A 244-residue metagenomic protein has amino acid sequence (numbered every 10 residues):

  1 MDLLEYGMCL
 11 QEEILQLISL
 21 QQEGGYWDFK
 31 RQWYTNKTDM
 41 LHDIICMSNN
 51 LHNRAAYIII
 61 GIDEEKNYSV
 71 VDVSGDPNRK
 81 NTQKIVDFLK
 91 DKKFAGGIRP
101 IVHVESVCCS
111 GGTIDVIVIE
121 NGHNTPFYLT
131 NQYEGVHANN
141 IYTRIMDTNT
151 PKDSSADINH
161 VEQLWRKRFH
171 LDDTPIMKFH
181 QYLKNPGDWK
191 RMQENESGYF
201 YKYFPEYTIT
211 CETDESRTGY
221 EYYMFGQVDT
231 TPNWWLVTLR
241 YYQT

Functional and structural regions predicted by a protein language model:
M1-S69, P77-Q83, K152-T244: Bergerat-fold GHKL/Histidine-kinase-like ATPase
L10-S19, D87-K92, H103-E105, T130: Intrinsically disordered, low-complexity boundary segments flanking structured domains
I58-I62, L89-F94, D147-K152: Short C-terminal domain-edge/linker segments immediately following a structured domain
E64-E105: A broadly used, surface-exposed interaction patch
G96-Y182: Intrinsically disordered, low-complexity regulatory tails
